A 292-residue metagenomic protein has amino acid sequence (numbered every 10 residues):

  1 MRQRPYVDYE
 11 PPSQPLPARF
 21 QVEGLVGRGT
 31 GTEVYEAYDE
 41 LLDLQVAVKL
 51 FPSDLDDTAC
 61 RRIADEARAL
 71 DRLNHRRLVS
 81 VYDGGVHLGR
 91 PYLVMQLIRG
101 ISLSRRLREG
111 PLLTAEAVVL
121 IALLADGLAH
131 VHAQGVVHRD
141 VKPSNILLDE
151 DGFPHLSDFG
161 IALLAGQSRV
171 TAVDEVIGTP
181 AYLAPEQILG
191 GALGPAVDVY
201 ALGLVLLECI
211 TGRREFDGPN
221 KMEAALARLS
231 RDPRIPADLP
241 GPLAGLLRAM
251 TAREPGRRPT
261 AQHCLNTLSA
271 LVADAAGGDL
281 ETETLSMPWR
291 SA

Functional and structural regions predicted by a protein language model:
E23-T30, V34: Protein kinase glycine-rich loop
L50-L73: AlphaC helix of the eukaryotic protein kinase fold
G84: Activation-segment/catalytic-loop signature of the eukaryotic protein kinase fold
L88-S102, R106: Conserved short submotifs of the Hanks-type protein kinase catalytic core that shape the nucleotide-binding pocket
L120-I121: Activation segment signature within eukaryotic-like protein kinase domains
A125-V136: Protein kinase catalytic-loop region centered on the HRD/HxD motif
D198: Conserved catalytic-loop aspartate of Hanks-type protein kinases
